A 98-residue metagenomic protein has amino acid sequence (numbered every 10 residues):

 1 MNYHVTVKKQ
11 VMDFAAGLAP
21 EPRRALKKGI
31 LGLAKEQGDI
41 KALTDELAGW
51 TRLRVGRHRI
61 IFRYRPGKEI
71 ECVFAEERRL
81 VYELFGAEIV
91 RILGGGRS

Functional and structural regions predicted by a protein language model:
M1-G29: Arg/Lys-rich, positively charged N-terminal/basic patches that mediate binding to nucleic acids
N2-V5, R63-S98: Enriched for short, Lys/Arg-rich terminal
V11, I61-F62: GIY-YIG nuclease signature motif recognition
D13, G32, L80: Active-site micro-motifs of SAM-dependent methyltransferase domains
K28-R54: A short, surface-exposed loop/turn module that caps and links secondary-structure elements
H58: ATP phosphate-binding glycine-rich loop
